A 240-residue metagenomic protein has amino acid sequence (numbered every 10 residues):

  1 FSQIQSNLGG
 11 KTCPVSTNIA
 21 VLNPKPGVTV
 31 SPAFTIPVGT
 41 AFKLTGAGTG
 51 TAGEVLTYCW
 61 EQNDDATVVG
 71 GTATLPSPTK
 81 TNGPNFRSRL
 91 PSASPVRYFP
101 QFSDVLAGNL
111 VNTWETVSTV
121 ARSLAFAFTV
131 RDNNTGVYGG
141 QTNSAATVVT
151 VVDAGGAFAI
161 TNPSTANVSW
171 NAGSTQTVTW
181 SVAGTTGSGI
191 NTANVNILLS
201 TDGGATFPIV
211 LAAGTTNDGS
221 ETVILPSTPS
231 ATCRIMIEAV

Functional and structural regions predicted by a protein language model:
Q3-P26, V149-F158: Proline/serine/threonine-rich low-complexity linkers at boundaries of modular beta-sandwich domains
F34-F42, A166-S174: Short, solvent-exposed loop/linker segments at the N-terminal edge of repeated beta-sheet extracellular domains
I36-P37, A47-A52, D64, V130-D132 (+1 more regions): Extracellular acidic, Ser/Thr/Pro-rich low-complexity tracts
T57-V120, G189, N194-E221: Exoplasmic/lumenal beta-rich domain surfaces
V120, S227-A231: Surface-exposed, short loops/turns at beta-strand junctions within beta-sandwich domains
A127-T129, R234-E238: Extracellular recognition modules
R131-G140, V240: Short, solvent-exposed loop/turn segments at the edges of extracellular beta-sandwich modules
V137-A154: C-terminal edge beta-strand
